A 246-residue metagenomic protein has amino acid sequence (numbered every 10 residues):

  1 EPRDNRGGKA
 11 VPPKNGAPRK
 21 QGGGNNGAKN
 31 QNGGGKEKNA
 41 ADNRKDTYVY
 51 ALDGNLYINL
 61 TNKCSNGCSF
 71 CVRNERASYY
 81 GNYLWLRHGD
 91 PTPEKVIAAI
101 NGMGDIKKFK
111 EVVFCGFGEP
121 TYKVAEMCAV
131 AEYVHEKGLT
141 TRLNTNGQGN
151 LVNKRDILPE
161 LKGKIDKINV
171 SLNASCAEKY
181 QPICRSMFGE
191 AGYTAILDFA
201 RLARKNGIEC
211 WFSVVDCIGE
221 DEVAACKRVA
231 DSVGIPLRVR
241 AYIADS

Functional and structural regions predicted by a protein language model:
E1-K38, D42-K45, K63, I97-A98 (+2 more regions): Auxiliary Fe-S-binding modules of radical SAM enzymes
K36, D42-K95: Canonical Radical SAM [4Fe-4S] cluster-binding loop centered on the CxxxCxxC motif and its immediate flanking residues
I58, V112-F114, Y180: Generic structural signal for conserved hydrophobic packing positions in ordered secondary structure
G67, K108-F109, K137, K164: Short loop/turn motifs at secondary-structure junctions
E75-G81, K108-E111, C176-K179: Short, basic/glycine-rich phosphate-binding loops at helix/coil junctions that contact nucleotide phosphates
P91-F117: Short Fe-S-cluster ligation motifs
F117-S246: Conserved AdoMet/S-adenosylmethionine-binding subsite of the radical SAM
